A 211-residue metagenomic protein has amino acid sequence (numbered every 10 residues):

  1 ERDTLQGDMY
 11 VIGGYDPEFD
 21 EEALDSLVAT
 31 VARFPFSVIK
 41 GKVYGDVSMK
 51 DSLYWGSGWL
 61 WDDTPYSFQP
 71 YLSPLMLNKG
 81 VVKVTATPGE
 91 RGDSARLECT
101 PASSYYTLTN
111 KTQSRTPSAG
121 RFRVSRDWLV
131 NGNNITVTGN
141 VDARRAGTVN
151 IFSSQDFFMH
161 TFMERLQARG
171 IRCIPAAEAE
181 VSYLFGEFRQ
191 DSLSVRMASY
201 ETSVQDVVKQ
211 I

Functional and structural regions predicted by a protein language model:
R2-I211: Conserved serine DD-peptidase/penicillin-binding transpeptidase domain and beta-lactam-recognizing active-site
